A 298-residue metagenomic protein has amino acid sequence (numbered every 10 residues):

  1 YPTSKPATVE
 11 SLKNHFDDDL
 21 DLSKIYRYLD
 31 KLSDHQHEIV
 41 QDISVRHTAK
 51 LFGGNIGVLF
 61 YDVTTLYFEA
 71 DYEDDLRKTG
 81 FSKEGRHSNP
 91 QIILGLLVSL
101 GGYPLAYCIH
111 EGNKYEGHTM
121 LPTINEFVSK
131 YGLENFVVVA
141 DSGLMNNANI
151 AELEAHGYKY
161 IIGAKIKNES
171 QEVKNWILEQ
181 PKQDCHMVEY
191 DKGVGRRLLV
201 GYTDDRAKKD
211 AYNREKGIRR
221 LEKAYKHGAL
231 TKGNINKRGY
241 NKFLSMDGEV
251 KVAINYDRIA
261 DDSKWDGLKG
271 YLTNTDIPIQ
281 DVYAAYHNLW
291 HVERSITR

Functional and structural regions predicted by a protein language model:
Y1-R298: Anion-binding and metal-coordination hotspots
